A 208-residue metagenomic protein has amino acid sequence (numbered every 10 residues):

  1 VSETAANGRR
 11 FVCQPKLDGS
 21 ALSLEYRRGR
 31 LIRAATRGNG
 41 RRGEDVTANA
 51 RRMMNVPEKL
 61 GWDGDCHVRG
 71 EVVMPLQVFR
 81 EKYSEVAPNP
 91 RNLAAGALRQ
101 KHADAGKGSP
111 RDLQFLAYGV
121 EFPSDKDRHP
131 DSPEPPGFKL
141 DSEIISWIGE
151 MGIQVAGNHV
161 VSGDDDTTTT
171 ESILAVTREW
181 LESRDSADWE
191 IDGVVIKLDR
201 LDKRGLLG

Functional and structural regions predicted by a protein language model:
V1-G208: RNA/tRNA-interacting regions in translation and RNA-turnover enzymes
